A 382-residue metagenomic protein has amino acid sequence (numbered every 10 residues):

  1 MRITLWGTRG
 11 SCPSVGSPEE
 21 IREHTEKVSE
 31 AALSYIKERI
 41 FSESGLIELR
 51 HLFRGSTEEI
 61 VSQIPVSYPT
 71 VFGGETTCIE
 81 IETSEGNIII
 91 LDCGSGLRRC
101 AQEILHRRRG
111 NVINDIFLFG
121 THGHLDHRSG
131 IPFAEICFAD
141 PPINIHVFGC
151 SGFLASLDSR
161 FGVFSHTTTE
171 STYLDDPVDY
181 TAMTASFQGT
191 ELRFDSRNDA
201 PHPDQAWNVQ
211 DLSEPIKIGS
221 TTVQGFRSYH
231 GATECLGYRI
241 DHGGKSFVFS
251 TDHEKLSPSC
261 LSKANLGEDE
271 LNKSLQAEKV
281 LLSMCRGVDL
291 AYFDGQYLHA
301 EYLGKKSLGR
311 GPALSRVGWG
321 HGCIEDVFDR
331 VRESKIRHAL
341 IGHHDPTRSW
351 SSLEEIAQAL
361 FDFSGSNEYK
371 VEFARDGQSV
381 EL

Functional and structural regions predicted by a protein language model:
M1-T251, L256-L261, W350-L382: Binuclear metal-dependent hydrolase catalytic cores
S67, S246, E254-R375: Cap/insert and terminal regions of metallo-dependent hydrolase folds
